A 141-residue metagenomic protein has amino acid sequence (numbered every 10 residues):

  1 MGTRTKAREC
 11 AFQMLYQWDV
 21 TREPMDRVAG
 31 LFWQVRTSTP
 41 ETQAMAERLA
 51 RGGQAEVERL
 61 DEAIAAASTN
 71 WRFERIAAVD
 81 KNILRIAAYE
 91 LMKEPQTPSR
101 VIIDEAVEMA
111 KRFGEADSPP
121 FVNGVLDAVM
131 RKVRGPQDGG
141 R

Functional and structural regions predicted by a protein language model:
M1-R141: N-terminal interaction/assembly modules
